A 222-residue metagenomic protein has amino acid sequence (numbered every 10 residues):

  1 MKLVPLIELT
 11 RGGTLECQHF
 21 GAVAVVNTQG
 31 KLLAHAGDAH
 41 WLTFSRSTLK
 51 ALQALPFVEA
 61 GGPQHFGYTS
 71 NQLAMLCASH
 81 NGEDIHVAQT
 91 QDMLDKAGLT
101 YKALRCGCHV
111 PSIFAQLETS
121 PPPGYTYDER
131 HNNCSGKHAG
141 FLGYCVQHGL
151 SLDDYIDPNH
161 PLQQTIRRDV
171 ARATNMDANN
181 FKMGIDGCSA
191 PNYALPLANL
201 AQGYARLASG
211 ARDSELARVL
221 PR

Functional and structural regions predicted by a protein language model:
M1, T69-N180, R206: Active-site-adjacent helix/loop patches that line small-molecule binding or acyl-intermediate pockets
M1-H40: Beta-lactamase-like hydrolase cores
V25, A34-A36, A103-C106, M183-I185: General beta-strand structural signal in soluble alpha/beta enzymes
A36-F44, L76-H80, G124-N132, G184-P191: A short glycine/serine-rich beta->alpha loop
S45-L49, N133-K137, N192-A198: Aromatic- and histidine-enriched alpha-helix N-cap/loop-to-helix transition segments that scaffold the rims
S45-P63: Active-site SXXK
G62-S70: Phosphate-handling active-site elements
P191-R212, L216-R222: Active-site-proximal alpha-helical segments within enzyme catalytic domains
